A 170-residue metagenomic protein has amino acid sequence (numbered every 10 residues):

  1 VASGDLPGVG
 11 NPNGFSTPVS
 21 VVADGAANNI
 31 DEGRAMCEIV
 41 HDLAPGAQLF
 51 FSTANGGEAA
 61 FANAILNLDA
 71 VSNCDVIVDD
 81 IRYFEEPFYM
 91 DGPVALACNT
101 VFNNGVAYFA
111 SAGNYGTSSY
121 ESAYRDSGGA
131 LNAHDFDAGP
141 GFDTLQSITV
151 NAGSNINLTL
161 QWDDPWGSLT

Functional and structural regions predicted by a protein language model:
V1-A26, A110-G113, N157-L160: Acidic-leg catalytic submotif of subtilisin-like serine proteases
N28-T170: Substrate-binding/access-modulating region of protease and related hydrolase catalytic domains
